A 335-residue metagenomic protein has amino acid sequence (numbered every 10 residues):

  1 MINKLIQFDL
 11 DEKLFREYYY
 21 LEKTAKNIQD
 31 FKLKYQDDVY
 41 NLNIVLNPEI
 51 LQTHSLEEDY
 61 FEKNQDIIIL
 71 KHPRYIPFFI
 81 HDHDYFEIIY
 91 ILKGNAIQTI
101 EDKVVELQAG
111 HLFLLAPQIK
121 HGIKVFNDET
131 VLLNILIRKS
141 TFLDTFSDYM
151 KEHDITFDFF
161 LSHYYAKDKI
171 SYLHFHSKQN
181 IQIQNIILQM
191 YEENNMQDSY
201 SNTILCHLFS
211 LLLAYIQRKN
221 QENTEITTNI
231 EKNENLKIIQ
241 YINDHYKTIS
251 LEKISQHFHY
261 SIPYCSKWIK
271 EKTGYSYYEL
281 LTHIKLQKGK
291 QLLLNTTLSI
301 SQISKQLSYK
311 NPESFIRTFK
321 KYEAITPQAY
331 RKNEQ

Functional and structural regions predicted by a protein language model:
M1-N95, S314: Generic protein-terminus/edge-of-domain signal
I2-D30, L56-E58, K63-D66, F126-Y191: A hydrophobic/aromatic-rich effector-binding and dimerization subdomain of bacterial HTH-type transcriptional regulators
E62-F157: N-terminal regulatory/effector-sensing and dimerization cores that precede helix-turn-helix DNA-binding domains
F86, V105, I181, S199-H207 (+1 more regions): Short, solvent-exposed positions on alpha-helices
Y172-S177, N194-H207, A214-Q240, D244 (+4 more regions): Short, Lys/Arg-enriched, Trp-marked, Pro/Gly-tolerant hinge/linker segments that flank
D244-Y246, N295: Short helix-capping/hinge SLiMs at alpha-helix to coil transitions
T248-I284, L298, S304-A329, N333: Basic/polar phosphate-binding segments, predominantly the helix-turn-helix DNA-binding elements of transcriptional
